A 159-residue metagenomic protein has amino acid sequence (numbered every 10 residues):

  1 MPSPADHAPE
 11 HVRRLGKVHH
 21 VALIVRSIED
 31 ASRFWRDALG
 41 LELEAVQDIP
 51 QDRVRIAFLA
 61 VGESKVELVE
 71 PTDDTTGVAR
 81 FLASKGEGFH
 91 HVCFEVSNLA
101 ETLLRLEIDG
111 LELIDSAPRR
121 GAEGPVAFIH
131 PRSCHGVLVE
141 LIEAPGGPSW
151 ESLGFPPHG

Functional and structural regions predicted by a protein language model:
P2, D6-V54: Long, hydrophobic N-terminal alpha-helical segment
P2-V12, A57-F58, E67, L103-G159: Vicinal oxygen chelate
E10-V12, A79-K85: Short, flexible, solvent-exposed loop/turn segments with mixed acidic/basic and small polar residues
V18-V25, W35, L59, V66-V69 (+4 more regions): Short, structured motif recognition centered on aromatic/hydrophobic residues
V25-R33, T72-D73, S84-S133: Vicinal oxygen chelate
A31, E42, V66, D74-G77 (+2 more regions): Short loop/beta submotifs within extracellular cysteine-rich repeat domains
I49, P71-T72, A144: Residue-level structural signal for beta-strand termini and adjacent loop
I49-K65: C-terminal "cap" of GNAT-fold acetyltransferases
